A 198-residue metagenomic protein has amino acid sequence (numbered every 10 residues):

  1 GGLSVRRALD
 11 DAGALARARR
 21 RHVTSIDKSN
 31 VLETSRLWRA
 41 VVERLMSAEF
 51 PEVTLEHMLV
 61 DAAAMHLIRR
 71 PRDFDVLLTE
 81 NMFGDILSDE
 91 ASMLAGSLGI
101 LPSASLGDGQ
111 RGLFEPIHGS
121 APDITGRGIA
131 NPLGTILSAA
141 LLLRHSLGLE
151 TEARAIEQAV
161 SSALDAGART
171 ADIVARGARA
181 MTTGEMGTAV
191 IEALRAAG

Functional and structural regions predicted by a protein language model:
G1-D61: Glycine-rich phosphate/diphosphate-binding loop of Rossmann-like nucleotide-binding domains
G2-R6, L32, G126-L133, M181: Short, conserved micro-motifs enriched in small and acidic residues
R19-D27, F50-M58, L149-E157, A163-R176: Flexible, glycine/charged-enriched surface loops at secondary-structure junctions
E43-S47, S161, R195: Class I S-adenosyl-L-methionine
L55-F74: A structured beta-alpha segment of the ubiquitous adenosine-cofactor-binding alpha/beta core
I68-A168: Glycine-rich phosphate/nucleotide-binding loop
M181-G198: Phosphate-binding loop/pocket of nucleotide- and phosphate-handling active sites
